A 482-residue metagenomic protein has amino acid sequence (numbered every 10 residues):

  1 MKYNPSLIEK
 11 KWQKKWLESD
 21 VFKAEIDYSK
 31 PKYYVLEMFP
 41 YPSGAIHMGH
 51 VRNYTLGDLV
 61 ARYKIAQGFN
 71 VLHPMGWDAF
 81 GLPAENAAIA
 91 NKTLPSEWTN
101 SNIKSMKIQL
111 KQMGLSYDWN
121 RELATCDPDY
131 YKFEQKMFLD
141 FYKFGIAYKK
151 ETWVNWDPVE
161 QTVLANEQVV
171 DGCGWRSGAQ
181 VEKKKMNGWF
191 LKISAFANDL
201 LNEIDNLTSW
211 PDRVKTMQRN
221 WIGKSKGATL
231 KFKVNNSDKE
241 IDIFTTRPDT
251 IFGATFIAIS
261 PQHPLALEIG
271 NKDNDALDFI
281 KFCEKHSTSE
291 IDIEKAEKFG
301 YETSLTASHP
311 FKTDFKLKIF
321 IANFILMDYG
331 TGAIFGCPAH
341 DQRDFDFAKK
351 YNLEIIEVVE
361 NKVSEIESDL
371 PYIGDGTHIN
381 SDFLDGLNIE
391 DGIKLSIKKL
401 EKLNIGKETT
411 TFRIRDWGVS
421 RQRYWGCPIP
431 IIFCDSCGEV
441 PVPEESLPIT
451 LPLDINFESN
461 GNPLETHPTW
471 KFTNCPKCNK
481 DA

Functional and structural regions predicted by a protein language model:
M1-L36, I65-P74, E97-K107, S209 (+2 more regions): Conserved oxyanion/phosphate-binding beta-strand-loop segments in alpha/beta enzyme cores
K2, K11, K15-S19, A90-I241 (+3 more regions): Residue patterns forming the tRNA-binding/recognition surfaces of aminoacyl-tRNA synthetases and related DALR
E25-T93, E122-M137, T245-T246, F311 (+1 more regions): N-terminal catalytic cores of NTP/NDP-binding nucleotidyl/phosphoryl-transfer enzymes
M38-F39, T246-P248, P261-Q262, N323-F324 (+4 more regions): Residues immediately flanking
G57, N70, H263-K362, E367: Catalytic alpha/beta core of large soluble enzyme barrels
V181-K183, F190-I193, N198, F252-F279 (+1 more regions): Nucleotide/phosphate-binding sheet-loop regions of phosphoryl- and nucleotidyl-transfer enzymes
K239-I243, D249-F252: Segments forming glycine/polar-rich beta-alpha architectures that bind adenosine-containing cofactors
